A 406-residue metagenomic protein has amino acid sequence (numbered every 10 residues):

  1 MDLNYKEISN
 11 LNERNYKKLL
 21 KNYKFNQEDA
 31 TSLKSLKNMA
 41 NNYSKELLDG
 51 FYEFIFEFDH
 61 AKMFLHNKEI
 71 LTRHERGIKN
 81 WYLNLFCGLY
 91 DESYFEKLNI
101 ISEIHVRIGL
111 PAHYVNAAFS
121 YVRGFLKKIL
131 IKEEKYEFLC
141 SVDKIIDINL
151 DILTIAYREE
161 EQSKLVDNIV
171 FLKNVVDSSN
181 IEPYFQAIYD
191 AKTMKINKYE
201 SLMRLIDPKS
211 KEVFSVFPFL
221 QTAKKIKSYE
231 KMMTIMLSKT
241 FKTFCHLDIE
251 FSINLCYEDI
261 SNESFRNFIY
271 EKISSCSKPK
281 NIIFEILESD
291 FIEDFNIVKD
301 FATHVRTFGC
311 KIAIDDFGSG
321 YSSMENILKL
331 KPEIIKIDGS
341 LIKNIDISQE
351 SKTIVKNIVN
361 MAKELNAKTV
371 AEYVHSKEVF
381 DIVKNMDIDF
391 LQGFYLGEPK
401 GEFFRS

Functional and structural regions predicted by a protein language model:
M1-N4, N22, N26, Y82-V166: Long, amphipathic alpha-helical coupling/dimerization segments that relay conformational signals between
M1-S35: Charged, compositionally biased N-terminal leader segments and the immediate start of the first structured element
L20, T31, N80, P208 (+3 more regions): EAL-family c-di-GMP phosphodiesterase catalytic domain
L33, F51, F56-F86: Structured interaction and signal-relay segments at domain junctions
D151-E182, T222-Y229, D259, F404-S406: C-di-GMP signaling machinery
K164-L220, P399-K400: Active-site core of bacterial EAL-family cyclic-dinucleotide phosphodiesterase domains
S228-I297, Y373: Catalytic core of bacterial c-di-GMP phosphodiesterases, primarily the EAL and HD-GYP domains, capturing alpha-helical
T240, F301, I358: Aromatic/hydrophobic pocket-lining residues that form π-stacking "cages" and hydrophobic walls in ligand
